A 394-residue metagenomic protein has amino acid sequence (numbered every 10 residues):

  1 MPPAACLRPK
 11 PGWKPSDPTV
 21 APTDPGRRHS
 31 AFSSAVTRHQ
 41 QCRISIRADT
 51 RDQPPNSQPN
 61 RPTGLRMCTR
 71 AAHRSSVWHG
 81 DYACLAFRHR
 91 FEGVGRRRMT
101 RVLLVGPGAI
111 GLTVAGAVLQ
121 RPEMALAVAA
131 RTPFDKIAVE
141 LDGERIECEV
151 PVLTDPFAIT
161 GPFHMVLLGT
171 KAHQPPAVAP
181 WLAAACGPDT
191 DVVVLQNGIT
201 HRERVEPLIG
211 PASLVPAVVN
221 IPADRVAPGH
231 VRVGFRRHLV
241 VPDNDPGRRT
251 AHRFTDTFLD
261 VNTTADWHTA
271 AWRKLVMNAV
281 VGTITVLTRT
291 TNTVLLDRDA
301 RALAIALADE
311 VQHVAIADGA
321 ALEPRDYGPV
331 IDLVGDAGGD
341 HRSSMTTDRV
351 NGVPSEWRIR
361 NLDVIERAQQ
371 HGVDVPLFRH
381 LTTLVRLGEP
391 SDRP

Functional and structural regions predicted by a protein language model:
D17, D24, H29, H39 (+6 more regions): Intrinsic-disorder-associated, low-complexity terminal segments enriched in Asp/Asn/His/Tyr and depleted of Lys/Arg
S33-T37, I44, T69: Intrinsic disorder/low-complexity segments enriched in small, polar and charged residues
H89-C148: NAD(P)+-binding Rossmann beta1-loop-alpha1 motif at the extreme N-terminus of oxidoreductases
P133, V139, E144-H230: Rossmann-like NAD(P)(H) cofactor-binding subdomain of soluble oxidoreductases
A184-A185, R204-S213, P228-R325: Internal alpha-helical scaffold of NAD(P)-dependent oxidoreductase catalytic cores
I305, D309-P394: NAD(P)-dependent Rossmann-like dehydrogenase/reductase catalytic/cofactor-binding core
